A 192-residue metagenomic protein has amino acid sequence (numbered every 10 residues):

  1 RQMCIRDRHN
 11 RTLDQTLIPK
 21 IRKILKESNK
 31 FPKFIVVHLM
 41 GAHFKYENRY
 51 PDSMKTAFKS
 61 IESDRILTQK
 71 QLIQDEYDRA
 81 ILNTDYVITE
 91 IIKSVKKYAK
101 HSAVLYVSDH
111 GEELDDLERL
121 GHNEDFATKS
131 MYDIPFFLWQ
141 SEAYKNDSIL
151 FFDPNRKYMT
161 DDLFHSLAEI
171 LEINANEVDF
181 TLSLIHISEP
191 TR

Functional and structural regions predicted by a protein language model:
Q2, R6-S188, R192: Catalytic domains that recognize anionic headgroups
